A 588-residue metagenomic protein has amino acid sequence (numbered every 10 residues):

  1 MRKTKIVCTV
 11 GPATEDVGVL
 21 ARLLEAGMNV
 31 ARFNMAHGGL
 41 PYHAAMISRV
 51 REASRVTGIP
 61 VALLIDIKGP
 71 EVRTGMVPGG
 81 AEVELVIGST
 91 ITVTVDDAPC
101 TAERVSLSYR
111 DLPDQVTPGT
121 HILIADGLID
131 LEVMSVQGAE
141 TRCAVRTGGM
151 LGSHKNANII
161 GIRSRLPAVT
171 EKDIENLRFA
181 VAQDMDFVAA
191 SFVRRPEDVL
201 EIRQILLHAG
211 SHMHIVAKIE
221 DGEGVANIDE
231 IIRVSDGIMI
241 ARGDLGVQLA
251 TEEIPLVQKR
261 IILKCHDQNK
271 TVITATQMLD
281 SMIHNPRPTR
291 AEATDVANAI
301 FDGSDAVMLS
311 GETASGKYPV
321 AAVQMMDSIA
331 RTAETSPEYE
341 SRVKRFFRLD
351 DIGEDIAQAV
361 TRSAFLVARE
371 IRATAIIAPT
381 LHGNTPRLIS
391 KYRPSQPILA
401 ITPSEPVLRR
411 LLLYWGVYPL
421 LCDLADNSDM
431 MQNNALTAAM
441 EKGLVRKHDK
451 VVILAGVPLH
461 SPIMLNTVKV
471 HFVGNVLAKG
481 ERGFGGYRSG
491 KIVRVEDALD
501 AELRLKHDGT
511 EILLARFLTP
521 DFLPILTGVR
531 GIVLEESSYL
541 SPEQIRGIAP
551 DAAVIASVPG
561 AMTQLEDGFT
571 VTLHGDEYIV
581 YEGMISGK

Functional and structural regions predicted by a protein language model:
T4-V10, A31-F33, V61-I65, S164 (+9 more regions): Hydrophobic faces of well-ordered beta-strands that scaffold small-molecule active sites in alpha/beta enzyme cores
C8-A13, Y42, I162, P167-T276 (+1 more regions): Conserved alpha/beta-domain cores
V10-P12, N29-L40, A189-F192, I238-L249 (+1 more regions): Glycine-rich phosphate-binding active-site loops on the catalytic face of alpha/beta enzymes
A44-V50, S54, R203, T313-T335 (+1 more regions): C-terminal helical cap(s) of enzyme catalytic domains, especially alpha/beta-barrels
G69-T170, I174, A438-A439, L444-L499 (+2 more regions): Acidic, glycine-rich flexible loop/linker segments
V216, D267, M325-A364, M464-L503 (+2 more regions): Long, charged amphipathic helices and adjacent flexible linkers at domain junctions
G246-V247, M278-E292, A306-K317, R345-L349 (+2 more regions): Short beta-alpha connecting loops at secondary-structure transitions that line or flank enzyme active sites
T385-R387, P394-N427, R530-V533, S538-Q544 (+1 more regions): Nucleotide-binding motor/catalytic cores of P-loop/tubulin-like NTPases across gene-expression machines
